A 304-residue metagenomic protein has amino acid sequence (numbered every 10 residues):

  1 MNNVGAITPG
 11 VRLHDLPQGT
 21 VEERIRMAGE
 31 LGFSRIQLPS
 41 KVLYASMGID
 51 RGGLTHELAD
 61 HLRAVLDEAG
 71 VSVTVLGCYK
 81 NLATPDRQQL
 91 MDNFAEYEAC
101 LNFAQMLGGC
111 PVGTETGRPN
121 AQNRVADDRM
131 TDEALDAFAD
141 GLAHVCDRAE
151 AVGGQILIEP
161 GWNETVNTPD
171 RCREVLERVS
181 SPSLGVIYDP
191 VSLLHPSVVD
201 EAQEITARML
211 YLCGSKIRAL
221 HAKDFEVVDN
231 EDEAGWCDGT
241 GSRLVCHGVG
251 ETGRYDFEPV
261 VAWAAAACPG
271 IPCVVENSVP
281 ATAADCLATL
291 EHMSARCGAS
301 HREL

Functional and structural regions predicted by a protein language model:
N3-V11, R35, A139-E251, R296-L304: Acidic/histidine-rich catalytic cores of soluble enzymes
P9-L16, P39-L43, C78-N81, G117-P119 (+4 more regions): Active-site beta-loop-alpha junctions enriched in small/polar residues
P17-A28, D92-L101, V199-L210: Short, acidic/polar
V21-V42, L107-G108: Catalytic domains of carbohydrate-active enzymes, especially glycoside hydrolases
E23-R26, D60-H61, V65-A69, A83-Y188: Active-site acidic/histidine proton-transfer and metal-coordination neighborhood in alpha/beta enzyme cores
S34, S72, C110, R218 (+1 more regions): Short acidic/polar active-site loop segments enriched in Thr and Asp
Q37-R63, T116-Q122: Glycine-rich, proline-tolerant flexible connector loops at the mouths of alpha/beta enzymes
A283-E303: C-terminal helical cap(s) of enzyme catalytic domains, especially alpha/beta-barrels
